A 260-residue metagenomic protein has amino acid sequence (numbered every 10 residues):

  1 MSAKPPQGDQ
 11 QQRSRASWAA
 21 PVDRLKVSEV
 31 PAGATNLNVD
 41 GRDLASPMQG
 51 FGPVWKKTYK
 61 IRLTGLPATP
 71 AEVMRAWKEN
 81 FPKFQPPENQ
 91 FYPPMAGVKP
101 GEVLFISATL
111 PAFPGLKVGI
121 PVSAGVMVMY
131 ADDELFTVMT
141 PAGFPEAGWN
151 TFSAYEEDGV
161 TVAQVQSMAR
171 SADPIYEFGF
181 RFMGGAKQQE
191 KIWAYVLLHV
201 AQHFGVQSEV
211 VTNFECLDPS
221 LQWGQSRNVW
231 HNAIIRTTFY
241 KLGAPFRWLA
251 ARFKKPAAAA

Functional and structural regions predicted by a protein language model:
M1-P114, W230-A233, T237-A260: Hydrophobic ligand-binding cavity/cleft-lining segments
R75-K83, E156-G159, L198, Q202: Short, intrinsically disordered, mixed-charge
I106, F136-V138, A163-V165: Short hydrophobic/aromatic-rich beta-strand segments that constitute the beta-sheet cores of beta-sandwich/beta-barrel
P111-I120, S171-I175: Short, cysteine-centered beta-strand-loop-beta hairpins and adjacent loop/turn segments enriched in charged/polar
G115-D158: Hydrophobic-ligand binding "helix-grip"
A142-K187: Beta-strand/loop substructures that line and gate deep hydrophobic ligand-binding cavities in soluble
F178-E215: A conserved amphipathic terminal alpha-helix motif
A201-T238: Short, highly charged C-terminal tails/helix-capping segments
